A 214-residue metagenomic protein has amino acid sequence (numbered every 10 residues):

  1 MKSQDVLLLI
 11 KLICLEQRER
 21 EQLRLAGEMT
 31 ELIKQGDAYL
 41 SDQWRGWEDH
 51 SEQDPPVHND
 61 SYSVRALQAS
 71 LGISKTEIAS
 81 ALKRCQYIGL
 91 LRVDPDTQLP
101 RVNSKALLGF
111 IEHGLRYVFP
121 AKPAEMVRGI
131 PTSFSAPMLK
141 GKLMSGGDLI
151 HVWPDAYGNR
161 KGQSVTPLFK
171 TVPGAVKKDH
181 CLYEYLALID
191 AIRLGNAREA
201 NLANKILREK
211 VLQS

Functional and structural regions predicted by a protein language model:
M1-E52: Short alpha-helical segments that sit at the start of domains
L7-C14, R84-Y87, E184-R193: Short, hydrophobic/amphipathic alpha-helical patches that form generic packing surfaces within helical domains
Q53-P55, A69-I73: Recognition helix of helix-turn-helix/homeodomain-like DNA-binding domains that insert into the DNA major groove
D60-L71: A short alpha-helical element within helix-turn-helix/winged-helix DNA-binding domains across DNA-binding proteins
I73, K83-T97: A short, conserved structural fragment
I78-A79: Helix-turn-helix DNA-binding helix
V102-L149, Q163-V165: Short, amphipathic alpha-helical interaction segments positioned at domain boundaries
L139-S214: Mid-protein regulatory/catalytic core that forms ligand/cofactor-binding pockets and protein-protein interaction
